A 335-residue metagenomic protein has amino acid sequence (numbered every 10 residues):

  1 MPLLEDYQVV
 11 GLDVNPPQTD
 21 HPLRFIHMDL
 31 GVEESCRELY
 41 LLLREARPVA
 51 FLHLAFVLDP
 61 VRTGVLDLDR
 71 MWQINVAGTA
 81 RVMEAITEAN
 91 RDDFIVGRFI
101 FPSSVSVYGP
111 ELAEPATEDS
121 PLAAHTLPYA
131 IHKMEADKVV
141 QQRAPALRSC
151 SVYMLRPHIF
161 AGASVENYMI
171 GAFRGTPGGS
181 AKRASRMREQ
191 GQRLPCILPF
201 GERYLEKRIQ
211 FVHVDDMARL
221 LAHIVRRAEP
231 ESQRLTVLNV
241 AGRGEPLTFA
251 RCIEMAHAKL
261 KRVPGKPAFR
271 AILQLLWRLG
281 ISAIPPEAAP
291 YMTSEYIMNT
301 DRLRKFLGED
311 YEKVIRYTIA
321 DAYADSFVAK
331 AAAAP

Functional and structural regions predicted by a protein language model:
M1-A50: N-terminal Rossmann/SDR dinucleotide-binding element
L30-V76: NAD(P)H-binding glycine-rich loop region in Rossmannoid oxidoreductase-like domains and their noncatalytic homologs
F51, A80-I131, Y153: Conserved Rossmann-fold NAD(P)-dependent oxidoreductase catalytic core, especially the SDR/UDP-sugar
Q73, A113-L155, I159, T176-A181: Catalytic helix-loop patch of NAD(P)-dependent Rossmann-fold dehydrogenases
A144-A146, C150-I209: NAD(P)-dependent short-chain dehydrogenase/reductase
S164, E206-R219, R234-A258, R270 (+1 more regions): Substrate-binding strand-loop-helix patch in Rossmann-like NAD(P)-dependent oxidoreductase/epimerase domains
F249-E295: Terminal hydrophobic/aromatic helix or amphipathic segment near a protein terminus
T300-P335: Amphipathic terminal alpha-helices
